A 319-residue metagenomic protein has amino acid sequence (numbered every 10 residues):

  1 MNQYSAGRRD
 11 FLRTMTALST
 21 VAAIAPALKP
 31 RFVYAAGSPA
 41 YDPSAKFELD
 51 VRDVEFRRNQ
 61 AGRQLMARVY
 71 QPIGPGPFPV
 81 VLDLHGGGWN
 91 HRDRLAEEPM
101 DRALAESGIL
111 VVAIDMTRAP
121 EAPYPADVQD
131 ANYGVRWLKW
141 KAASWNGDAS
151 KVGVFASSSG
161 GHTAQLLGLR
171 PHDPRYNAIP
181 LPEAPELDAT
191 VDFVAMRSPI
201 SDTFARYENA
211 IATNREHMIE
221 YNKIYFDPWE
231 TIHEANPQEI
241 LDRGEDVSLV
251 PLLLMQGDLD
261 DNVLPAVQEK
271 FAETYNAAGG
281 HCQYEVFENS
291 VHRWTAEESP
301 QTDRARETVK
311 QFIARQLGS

Functional and structural regions predicted by a protein language model:
N2-S19: N-terminal secretory signal peptides and thylakoid transit peptides that target proteins across membranes
G37-G74: N-terminal cap/lid segment of alpha/beta-hydrolase-fold proteins
P43, Y176-N177, L181, A205-R243: Mobile cap/lid helix-loop segments that gate and shape the active-site cleft of serine hydrolases
L95-V112: Short amphipathic alpha-helix adjacent to the substrate-entry channel of hydrolases
P123-A142: Alpha/beta-hydrolase active-site loop
W140-E208: Primarily recognizes the serine-hydrolase "nucleophile elbow" in alpha/beta-hydrolase and SGNH/GDSL folds
L254-Q256: Short beta-strand/loop motif that positions the catalytic acidic residue of the alpha/beta-hydrolase fold
D261-V267: Conserved alpha/beta-hydrolase "acid-adjacent" motif
